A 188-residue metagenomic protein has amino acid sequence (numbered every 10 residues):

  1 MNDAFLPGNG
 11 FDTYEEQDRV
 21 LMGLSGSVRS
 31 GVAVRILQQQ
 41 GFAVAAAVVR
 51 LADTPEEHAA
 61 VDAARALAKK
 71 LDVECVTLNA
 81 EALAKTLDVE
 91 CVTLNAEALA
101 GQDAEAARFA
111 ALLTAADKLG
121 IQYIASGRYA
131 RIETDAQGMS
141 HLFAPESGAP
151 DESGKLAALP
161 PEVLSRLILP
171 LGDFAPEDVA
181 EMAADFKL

Functional and structural regions predicted by a protein language model:
M1-A158, I168, A175-V179, A184-D185: ATP-dependent adenylation/nucleotidyltransferase module used to activate substrates
P160-V163: His/Asp/Glu-rich metal-coordinating catalytic cores of metallo-dependent phosphodiesterases/hydrolases acting on
L188: Ligand-binding/active-site lining segments
